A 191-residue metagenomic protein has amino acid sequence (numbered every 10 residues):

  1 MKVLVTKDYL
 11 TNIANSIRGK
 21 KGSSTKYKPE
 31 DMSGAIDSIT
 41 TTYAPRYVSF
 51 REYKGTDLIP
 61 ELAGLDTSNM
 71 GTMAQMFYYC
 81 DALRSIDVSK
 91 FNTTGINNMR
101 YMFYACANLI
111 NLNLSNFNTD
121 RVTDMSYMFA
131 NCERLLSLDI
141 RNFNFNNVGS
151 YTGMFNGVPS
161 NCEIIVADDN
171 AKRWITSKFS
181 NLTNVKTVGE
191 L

Functional and structural regions predicted by a protein language model:
K2-L191: Negatively charged
